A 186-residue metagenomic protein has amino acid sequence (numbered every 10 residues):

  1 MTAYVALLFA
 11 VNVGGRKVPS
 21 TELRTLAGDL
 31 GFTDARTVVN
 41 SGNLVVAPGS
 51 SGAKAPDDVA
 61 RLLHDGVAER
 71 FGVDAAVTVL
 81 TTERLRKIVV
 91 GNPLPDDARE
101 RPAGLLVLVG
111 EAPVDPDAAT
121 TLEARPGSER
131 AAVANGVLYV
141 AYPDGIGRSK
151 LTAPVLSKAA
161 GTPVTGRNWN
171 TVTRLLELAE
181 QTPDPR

Functional and structural regions predicted by a protein language model:
T2-S41, V45-R186: Surface-exposed, charge/polar-rich loops and edge strands
